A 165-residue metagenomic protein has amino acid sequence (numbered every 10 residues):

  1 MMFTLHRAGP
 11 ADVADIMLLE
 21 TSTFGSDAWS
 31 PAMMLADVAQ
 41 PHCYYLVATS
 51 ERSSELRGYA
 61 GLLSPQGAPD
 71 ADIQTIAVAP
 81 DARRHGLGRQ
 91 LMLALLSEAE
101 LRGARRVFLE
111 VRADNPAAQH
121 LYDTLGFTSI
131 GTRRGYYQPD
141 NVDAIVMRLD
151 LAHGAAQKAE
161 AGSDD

Functional and structural regions predicted by a protein language model:
F3, R7-D81, M92-A94, E98-R102 (+1 more regions): Acetyl-CoA-dependent GNAT
A32, E110, D123, T128-I145: Conserved catalytic-core motifs of GNAT/GCN5-like acyltransferases
C43, R106-R112, Q138, D143-A152 (+1 more regions): Conserved catalytic core of the tyrosine transesterase superfamily
A79-D81, H85, A113-N115: Active-site acidic-Proline motif in GNAT/NAT acetyltransferases
M92, D114-A118, G135-D140: Short glycine/proline-centered loop/turn elements that form peptide/ligand docking sites
A99-E110, R133: Conserved GNAT acetyl-CoA-binding A-motif
